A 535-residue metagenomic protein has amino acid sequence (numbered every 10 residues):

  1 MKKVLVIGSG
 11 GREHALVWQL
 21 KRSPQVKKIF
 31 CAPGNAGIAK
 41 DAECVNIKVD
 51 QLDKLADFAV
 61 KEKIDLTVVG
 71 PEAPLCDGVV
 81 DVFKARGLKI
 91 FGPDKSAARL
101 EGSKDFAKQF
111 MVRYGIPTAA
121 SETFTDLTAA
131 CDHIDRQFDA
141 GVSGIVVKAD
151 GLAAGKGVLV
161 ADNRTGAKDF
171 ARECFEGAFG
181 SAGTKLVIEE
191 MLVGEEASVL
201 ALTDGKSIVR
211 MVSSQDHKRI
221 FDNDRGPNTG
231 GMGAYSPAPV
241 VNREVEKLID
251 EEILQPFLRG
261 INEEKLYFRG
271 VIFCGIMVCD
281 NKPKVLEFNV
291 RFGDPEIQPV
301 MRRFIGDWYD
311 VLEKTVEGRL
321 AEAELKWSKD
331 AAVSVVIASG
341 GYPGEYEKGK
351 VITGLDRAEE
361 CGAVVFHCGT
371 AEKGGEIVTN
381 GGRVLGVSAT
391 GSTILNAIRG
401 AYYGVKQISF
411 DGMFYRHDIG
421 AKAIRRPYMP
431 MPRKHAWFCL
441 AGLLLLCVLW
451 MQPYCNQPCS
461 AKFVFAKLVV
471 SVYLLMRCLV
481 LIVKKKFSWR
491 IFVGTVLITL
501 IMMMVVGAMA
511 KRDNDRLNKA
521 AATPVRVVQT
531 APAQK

Functional and structural regions predicted by a protein language model:
M1-K95: ATP-binding N-terminal substructure of ATP-dependent carboxylate-amine bond-forming enzymes
L5-V6, E101-K185, Q215, P239-Q255: Active-site nucleotide/adenylate-binding loops and adjacent lid/helix of ATP-dependent enzymes
G157-I297: Internal nucleotide-binding/catalytic subdomain
I249-I272, N289-E360: Active-site "cap" helix and flanking loop/linker of ATP-utilizing ligase/carboxylase catalytic domains
K314-Y428: Peripheral (often C-terminal) accessory segments that flank ATP-dependent C-N-forming ligase machineries
V448-P458, A510-K511: Juxtamembrane "helix-exit" motif on the non-cytosolic side of transmembrane helices
V470-K485: Canonical alpha-helical transmembrane segments
K511-K535: Non-cytosolic, low-complexity segments of secreted and membrane proteins
